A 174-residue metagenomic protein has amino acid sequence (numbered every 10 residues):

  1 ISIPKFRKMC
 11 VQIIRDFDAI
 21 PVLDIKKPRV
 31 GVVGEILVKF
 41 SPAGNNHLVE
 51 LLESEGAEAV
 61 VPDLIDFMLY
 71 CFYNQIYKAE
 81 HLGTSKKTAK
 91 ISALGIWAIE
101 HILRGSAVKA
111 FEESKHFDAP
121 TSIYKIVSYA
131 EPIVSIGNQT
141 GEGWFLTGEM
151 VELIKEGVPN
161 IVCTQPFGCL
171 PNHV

Functional and structural regions predicted by a protein language model:
I1-V174: An N-terminal assembly and electron-transfer interface module characteristic of large anaerobic redox and radical
